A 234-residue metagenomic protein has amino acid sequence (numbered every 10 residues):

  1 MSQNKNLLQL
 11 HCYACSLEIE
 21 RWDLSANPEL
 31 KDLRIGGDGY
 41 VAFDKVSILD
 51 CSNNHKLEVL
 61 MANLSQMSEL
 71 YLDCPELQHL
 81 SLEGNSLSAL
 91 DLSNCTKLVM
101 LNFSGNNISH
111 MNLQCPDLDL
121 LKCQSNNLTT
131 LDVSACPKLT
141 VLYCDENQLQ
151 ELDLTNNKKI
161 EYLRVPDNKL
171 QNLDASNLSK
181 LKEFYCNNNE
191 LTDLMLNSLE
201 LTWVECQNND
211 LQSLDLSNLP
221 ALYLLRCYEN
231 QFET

Functional and structural regions predicted by a protein language model:
M1-Y13, Q231-T234: Short intrinsically disordered, low-complexity coil segments enriched in acidic
N4-N6, N27-E29, F43, N54-K56 (+9 more regions): Leucine-rich repeat
L10-C12, K31-G36, L60-A62, L70 (+10 more regions): Conserved hydrophobic beta-strand positions in leucine-rich repeat
I19-W22, V46-L49, L70, L80 (+7 more regions): Canonical leucine-rich repeat
A26, N53-H55, G84, N94 (+11 more regions): Extracellular, beta-strand-rich repeat scaffolds characterized by small/acidic residue-biased motifs
S217-T234: Leucine-rich solenoid repeat scaffolds
